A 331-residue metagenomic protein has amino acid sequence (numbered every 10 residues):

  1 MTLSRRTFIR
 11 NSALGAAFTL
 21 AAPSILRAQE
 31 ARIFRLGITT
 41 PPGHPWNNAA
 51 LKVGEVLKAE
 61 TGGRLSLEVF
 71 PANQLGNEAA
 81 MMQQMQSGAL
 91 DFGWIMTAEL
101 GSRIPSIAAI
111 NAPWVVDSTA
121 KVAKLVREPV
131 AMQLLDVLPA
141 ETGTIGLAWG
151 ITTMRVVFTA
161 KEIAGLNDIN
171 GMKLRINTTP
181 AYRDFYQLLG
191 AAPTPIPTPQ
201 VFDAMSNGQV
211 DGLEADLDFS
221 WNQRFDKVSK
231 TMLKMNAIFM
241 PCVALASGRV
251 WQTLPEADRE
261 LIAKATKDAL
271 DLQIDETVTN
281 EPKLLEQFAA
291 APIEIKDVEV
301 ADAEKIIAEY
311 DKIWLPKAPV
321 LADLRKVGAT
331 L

Functional and structural regions predicted by a protein language model:
T2-P23, R27-K121, V130-M132, D136-L331: N-terminal secretory/targeting leader peptides
K124: Short beta-strand-centered segments that line the small-molecule binding cleft or hinge of alpha/beta clamshell
